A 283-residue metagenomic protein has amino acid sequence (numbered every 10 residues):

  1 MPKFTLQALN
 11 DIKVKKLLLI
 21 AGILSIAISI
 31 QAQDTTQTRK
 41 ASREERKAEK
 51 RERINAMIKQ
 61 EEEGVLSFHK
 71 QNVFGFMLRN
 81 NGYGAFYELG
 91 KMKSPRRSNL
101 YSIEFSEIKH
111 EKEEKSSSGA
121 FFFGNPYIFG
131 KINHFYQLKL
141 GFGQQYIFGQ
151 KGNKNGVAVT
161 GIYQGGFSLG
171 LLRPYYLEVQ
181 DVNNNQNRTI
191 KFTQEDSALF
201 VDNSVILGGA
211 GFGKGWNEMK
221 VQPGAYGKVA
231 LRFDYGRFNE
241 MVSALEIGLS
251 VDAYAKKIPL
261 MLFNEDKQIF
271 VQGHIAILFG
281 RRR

Functional and structural regions predicted by a protein language model:
M1-V65, R283: Cleavable N-terminal export/targeting peptides
R39-K47, F142, Q268-R283: Outer-membrane beta-barrel "beta-signal"
Q60, G64-K70, M92-L100, I132 (+3 more regions): Short loop/turn motifs that connect adjacent beta-strands in outer-membrane beta-barrel proteins
F68-N72, R79-Y83, R97-N99, H134-L138 (+4 more regions): Residues that define the transmembrane beta-barrel architecture of outer-membrane proteins
F74-F76, Y87, Y101-F105, L140 (+3 more regions): Membrane-embedded beta-strand positions of outer-membrane beta-barrel proteins
L78-G82, K91, F105-E111, Q144-F148 (+4 more regions): Transmembrane beta-strands of outer-membrane beta-barrel pores
F105-Q137, G143-K154: Outer-membrane beta-barrel translocator/channel fold
T160-E246, S250-D266, F279-R281: Outer-membrane beta-barrel transmembrane domain signature
